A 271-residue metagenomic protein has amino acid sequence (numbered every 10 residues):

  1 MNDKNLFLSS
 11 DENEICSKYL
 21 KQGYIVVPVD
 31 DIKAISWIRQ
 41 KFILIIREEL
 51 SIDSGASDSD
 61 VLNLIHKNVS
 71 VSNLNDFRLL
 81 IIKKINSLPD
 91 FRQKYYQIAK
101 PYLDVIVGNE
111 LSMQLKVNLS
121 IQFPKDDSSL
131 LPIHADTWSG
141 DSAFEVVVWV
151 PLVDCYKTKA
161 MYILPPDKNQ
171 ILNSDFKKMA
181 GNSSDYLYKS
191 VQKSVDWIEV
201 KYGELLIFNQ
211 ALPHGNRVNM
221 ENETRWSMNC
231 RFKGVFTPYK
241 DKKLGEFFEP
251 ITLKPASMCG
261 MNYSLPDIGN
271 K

Functional and structural regions predicted by a protein language model:
M1-I106: N-terminal auxiliary "cap/dimerization" subdomain that precedes the catalytic jelly-roll/cupin core of mononuclear
E14-I15, V107, I133-W138: Catalytic micro-motifs at enzyme active sites that drive phosphoryl/nucleotidyl and oxygen chemistry
Y24, Q114-K116, A143-W149, T158 (+3 more regions): Extracellular structured ligand-interaction cores
D31-A34, L119-D126, W138, D154-C155 (+3 more regions): Short, solvent-exposed loop/turn segments at secondary-structure junctions
R92-Y95, V105, I121-P124, L130-P132: Active-site periphery "cap/insert" segments of enzyme catalytic domains
V107-N118: A short coil-to-beta-strand element that immediately follows conserved catalytic motifs
S128-E199: Catalytic core of non-heme Fe(II) oxygenases with the double-stranded beta-helix
K168-K271: Conserved double-stranded beta-helix
